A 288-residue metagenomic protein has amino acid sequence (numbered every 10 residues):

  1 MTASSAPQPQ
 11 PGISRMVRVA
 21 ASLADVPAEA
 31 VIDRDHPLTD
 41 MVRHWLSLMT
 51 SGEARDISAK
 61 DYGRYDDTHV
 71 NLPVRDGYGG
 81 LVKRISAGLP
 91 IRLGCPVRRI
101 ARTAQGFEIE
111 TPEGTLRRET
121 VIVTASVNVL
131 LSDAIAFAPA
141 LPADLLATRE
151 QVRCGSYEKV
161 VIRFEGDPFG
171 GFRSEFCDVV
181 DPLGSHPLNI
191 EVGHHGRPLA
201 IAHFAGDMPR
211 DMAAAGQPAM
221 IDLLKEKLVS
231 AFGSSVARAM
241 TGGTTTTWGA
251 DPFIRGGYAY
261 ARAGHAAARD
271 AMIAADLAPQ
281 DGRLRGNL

Functional and structural regions predicted by a protein language model:
M1-L288: FAD-dinucleotide binding site
